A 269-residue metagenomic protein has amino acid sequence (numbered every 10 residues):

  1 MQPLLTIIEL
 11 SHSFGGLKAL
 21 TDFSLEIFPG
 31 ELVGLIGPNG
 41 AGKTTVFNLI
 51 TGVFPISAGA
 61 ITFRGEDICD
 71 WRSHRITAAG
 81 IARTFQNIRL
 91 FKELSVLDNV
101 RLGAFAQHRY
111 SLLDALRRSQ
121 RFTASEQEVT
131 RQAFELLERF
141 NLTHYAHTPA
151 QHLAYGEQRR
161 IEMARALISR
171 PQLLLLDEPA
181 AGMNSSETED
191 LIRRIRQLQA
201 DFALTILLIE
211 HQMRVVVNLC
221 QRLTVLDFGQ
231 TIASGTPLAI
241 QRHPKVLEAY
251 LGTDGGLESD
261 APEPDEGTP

Functional and structural regions predicted by a protein language model:
Q2-P269: Glycine-rich phosphate-binding loops of nucleotide-dependent enzymes
